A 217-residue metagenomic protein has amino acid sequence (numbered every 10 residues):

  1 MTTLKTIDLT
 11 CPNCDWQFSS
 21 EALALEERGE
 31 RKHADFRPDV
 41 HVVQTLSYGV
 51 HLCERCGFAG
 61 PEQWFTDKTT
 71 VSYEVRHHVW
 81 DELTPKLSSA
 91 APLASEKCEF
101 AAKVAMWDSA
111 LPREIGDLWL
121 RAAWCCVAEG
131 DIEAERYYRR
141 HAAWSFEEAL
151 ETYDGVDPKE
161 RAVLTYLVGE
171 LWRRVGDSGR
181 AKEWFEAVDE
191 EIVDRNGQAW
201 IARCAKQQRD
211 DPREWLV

Functional and structural regions predicted by a protein language model:
M1-H77: N-terminal cysteine/histidine-rich coordination modules
S72-D131, K159-R174, Q207, D211: Amphipathic alpha-helical repeat scaffolds of TPR domains
K97, A101-V104, Y138-H141, S145 (+1 more regions): Alpha-helical solenoid repeat scaffolds, predominantly canonical TPR units
A105-D108, C126, F146-Y153, E191-R195: Alpha-helical junction/boundary sensor with strong preference for TPR arrays
E114, A134, Y138-H141, Y153-R161 (+3 more regions): Structural signature of alpha-solenoid helical repeat junctions
A143-W144, S178-N196: TPR/TPR-like (Sel1-like) alpha-helical repeat modules
R213-V217: Conserved phosphate-interacting/catalytic interface
